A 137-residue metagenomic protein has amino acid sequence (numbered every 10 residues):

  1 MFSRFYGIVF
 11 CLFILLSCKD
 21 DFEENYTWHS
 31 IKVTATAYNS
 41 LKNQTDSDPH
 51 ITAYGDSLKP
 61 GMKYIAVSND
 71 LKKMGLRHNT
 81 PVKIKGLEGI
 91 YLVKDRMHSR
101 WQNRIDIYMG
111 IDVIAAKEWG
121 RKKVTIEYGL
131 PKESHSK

Functional and structural regions predicted by a protein language model:
F2-C11: Sec-dependent signal peptide recognition, specifically the positively charged N-region followed immediately by
I14-S17: C-terminal motif of bacterial Sec signal peptides marking the signal peptidase cleavage site
K19-K137: Solvent-exposed, well-ordered loop and adjacent helix/strand elements within mature globular domains that form
